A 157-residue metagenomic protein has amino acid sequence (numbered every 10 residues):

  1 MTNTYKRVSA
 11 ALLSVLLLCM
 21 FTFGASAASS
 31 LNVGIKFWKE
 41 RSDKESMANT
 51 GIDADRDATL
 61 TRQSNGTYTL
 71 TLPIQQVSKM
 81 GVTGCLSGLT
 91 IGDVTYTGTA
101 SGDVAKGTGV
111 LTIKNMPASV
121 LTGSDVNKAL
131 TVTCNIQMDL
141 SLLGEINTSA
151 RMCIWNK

Functional and structural regions predicted by a protein language model:
T2-L12: Bacterial N-terminal signal peptides that target proteins for export
L12-M20: Bacterial N-terminal signal peptides
C19-V33: Sec-dependent signal peptide cleavage junction
G34-W38, A150: Conserved phosphate/oxyanion-binding catalytic-loop motifs
S42-G81: Short, surface-exposed binding/anchoring microloops in extracellular/periplasmic proteins
M80-T95: Short, surface-exposed beta-strand/strand-loop-strand elements in extracellular ectodomains
I91-A105: Solvent-exposed serine/threonine-rich low-complexity stretches and specific carbohydrate-binding patches
G102-K157: Helix-rich interaction surfaces within compact, conserved domain-sized segments that mediate assembly or partner
